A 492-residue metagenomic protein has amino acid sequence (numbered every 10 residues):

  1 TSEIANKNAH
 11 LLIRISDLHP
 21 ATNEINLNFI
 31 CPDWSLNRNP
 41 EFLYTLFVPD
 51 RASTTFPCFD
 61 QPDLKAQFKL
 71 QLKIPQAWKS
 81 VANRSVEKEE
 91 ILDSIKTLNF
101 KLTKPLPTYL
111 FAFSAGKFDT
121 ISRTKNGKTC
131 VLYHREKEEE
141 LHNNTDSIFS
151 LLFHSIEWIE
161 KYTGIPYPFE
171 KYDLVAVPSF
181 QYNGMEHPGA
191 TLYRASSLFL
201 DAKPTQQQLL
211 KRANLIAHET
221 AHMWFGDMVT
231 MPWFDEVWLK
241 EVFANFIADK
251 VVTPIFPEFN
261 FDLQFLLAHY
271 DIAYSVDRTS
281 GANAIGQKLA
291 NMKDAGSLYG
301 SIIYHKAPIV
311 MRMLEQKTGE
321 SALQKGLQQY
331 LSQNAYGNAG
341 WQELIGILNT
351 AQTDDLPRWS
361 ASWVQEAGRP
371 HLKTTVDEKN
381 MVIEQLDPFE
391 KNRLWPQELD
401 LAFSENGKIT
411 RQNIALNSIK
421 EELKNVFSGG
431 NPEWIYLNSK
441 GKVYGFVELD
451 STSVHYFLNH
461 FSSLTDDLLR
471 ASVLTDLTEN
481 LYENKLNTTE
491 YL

Functional and structural regions predicted by a protein language model:
T1-D17, L36-L43, N83-D93, E398 (+1 more regions): Solvent-exposed beta-strand/loop surfaces of large extracellular or lumenal domains
K7, F100, L132-P396, N406-K408: Hydrophobic alpha-helical and helix-loop surface patches within well-folded domains that function as non-catalytic
N8-L12, T22, D93-N99, E378-I383 (+1 more regions): A generic structural signal for beta-strand entry/edge sites
H10-L12, S53-C58, A66, K161 (+1 more regions): Short alpha-helical segments and helix-capping/turn motifs at coil-helix boundaries
I13, L27-F29, L72, L132 (+5 more regions): Preference for bulky hydrophobic residues occupying beta-strand positions in well-ordered beta-sheet regions
D17-H19, E24-N126, Y133, D146-S147 (+6 more regions): Extended, low-hydrophobicity, Ser/Thr/Pro/Gly-biased non-transmembrane segments
H19, K88-K96, N126, E140 (+4 more regions): Short, glycine- and charge-enriched coil/turn segments that flank and shape catalytic ligand pockets
Y270, S301, K391-L394, N406-Q412 (+1 more regions): Long, ordered, helix-rich scaffold segments
